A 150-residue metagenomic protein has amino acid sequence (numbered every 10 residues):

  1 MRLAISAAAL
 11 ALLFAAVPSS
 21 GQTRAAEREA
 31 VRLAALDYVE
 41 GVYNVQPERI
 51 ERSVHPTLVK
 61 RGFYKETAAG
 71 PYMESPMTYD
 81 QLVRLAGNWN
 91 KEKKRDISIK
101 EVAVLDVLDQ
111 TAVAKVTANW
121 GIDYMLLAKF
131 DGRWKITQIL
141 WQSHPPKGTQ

Functional and structural regions predicted by a protein language model:
M1-I5: Positively charged n-region of N-terminal signal peptides that target proteins for export
S6-A16: Bacterial N-terminal signal peptides
P18-E48, R52, P56, G148-T149: Short, low-complexity N-terminal intrinsically disordered segments enriched in polar/charged residues
Q22, V59-Y64, Y72-W120: Surface-exposed, charged secondary-structure patches
V39-Q46, V54-L58, G62, A86 (+2 more regions): Sec/Tat-exported extracytoplasmic proteins
P56, D109-Q110, G132-R133: Beta-strand-connecting loop/turn residues
A69-E74, W134-T137: Tryptophan-centered short beta-strand motifs
V113, I122-K147: Short beta-strand edge/turn micro-motifs at domain boundaries
